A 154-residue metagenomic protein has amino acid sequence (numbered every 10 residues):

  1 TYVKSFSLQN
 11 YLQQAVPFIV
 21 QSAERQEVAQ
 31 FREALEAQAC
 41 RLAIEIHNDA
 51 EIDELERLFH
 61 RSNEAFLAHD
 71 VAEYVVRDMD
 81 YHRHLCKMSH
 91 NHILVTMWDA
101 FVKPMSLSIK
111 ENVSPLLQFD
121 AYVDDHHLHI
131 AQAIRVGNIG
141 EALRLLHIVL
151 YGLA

Functional and structural regions predicted by a protein language model:
T1-L35, R41, E45: Short linear motifs at protein or domain termini
Y11, Q26-E27, E56-R57, V113-S114: Short, flexible segments with low predicted structural confidence
V16-Q21, F66, E111, P115: Short amphipathic alpha-helical segments at helix-loop
V28, D70, Q118-F119: Short coil/turn linker motifs that delimit alpha-helical repeat modules in TPR/alpha-solenoid proteins
F31-E111, D125-H127, E141-L153: Conserved amphipathic alpha-helical segments that form helical-bundle/coiled-coil interaction surfaces
D53, Q118-A121: Short helix-capping and inter-helix turn/linker motifs at the boundaries of alpha-helical repeat units
I134-G137: Short acidic-aromatic low-complexity motifs
